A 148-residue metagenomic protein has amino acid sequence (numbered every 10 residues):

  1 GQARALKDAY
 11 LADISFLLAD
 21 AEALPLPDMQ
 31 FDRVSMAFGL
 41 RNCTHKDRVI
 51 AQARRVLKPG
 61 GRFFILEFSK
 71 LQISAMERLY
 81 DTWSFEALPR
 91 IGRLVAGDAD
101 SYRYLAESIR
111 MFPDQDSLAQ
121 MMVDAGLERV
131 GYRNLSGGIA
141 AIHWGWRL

Functional and structural regions predicted by a protein language model:
G1-L24: Class I SAM-dependent methyltransferase SAM/SAH-binding core
E22, P27, S69: Adenine-nucleotide cofactor-binding loop residues
V34-S35: Hydrophobic beta-strand segment of the Class I
F38-R41: Short catalytic micro-motifs in class I SAM-dependent methyltransferases
D47-R62: A short glycine-rich, Lys/Arg-flanked "PGG" loop and its adjoining helix->strand segment in the class I
F63-F64, R129: A short hydrophobic/small-residue beta-strand
S69-M121, A125, G131: C-terminal alpha-helical "lid/dimerization" subdomain adjacent to the S-adenosyl-L-methionine
A119, A125-L148: Core SAM-dependent methyltransferase catalytic element
